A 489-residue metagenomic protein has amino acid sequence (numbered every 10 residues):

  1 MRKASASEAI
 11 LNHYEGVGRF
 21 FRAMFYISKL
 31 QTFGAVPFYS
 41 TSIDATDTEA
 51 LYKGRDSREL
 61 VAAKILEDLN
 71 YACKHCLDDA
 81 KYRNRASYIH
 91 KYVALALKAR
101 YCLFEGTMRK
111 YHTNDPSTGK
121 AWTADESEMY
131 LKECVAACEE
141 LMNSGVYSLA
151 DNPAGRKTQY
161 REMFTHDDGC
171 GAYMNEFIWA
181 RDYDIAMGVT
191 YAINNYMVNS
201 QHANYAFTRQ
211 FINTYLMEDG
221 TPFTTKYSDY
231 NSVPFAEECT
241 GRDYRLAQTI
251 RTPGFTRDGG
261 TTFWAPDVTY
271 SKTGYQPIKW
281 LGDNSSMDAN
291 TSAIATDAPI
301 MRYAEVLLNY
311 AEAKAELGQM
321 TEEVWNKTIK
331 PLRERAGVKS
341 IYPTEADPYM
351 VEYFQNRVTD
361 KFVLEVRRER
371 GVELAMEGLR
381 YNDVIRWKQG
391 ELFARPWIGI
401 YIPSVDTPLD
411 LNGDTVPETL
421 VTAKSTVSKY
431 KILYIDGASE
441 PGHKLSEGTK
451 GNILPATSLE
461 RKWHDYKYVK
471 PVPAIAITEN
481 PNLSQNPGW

Functional and structural regions predicted by a protein language model:
M1-A192, T221-S228, V233-W489: Acidic/polar-rich alpha-helix caps and helix-coil junctions
A186-N213, E377: Acidic-aromatic pocket-rim loops
T208-P222, G241: Segments forming glycine/polar-rich beta-alpha architectures that bind adenosine-containing cofactors
